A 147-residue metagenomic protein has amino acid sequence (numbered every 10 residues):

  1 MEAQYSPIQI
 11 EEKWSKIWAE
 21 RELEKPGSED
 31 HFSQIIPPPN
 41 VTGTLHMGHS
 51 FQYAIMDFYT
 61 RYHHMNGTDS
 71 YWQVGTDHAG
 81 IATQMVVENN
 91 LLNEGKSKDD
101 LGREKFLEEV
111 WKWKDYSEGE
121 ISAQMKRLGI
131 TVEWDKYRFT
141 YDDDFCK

Functional and structural regions predicted by a protein language model:
M1-K147: N-terminal, positively charged nucleic-acid-binding surface of large information/translation enzymes
